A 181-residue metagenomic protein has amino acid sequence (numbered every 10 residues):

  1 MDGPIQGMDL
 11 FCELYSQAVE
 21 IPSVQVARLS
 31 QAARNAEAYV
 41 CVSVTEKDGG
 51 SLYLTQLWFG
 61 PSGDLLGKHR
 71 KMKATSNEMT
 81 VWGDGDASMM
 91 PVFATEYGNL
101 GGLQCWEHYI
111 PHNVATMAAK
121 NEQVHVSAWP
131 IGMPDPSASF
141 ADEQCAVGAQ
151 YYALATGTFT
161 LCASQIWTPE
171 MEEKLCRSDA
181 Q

Functional and structural regions predicted by a protein language model:
M1-S16, W129, M133: Short, conserved active-site loops that position catalytic residues or coordinate cofactors/metal ions across diverse
G3-Q6, P134-D142, L175-A180: Short, flexible/disordered intra-domain loops and linkers
G7-L10, L103, A153: Residue-level signal for helical boundary/lining positions with a hydrophobic bias
A18-A27, Q31, E37-A38, K47-Y151: Active-site catalytic loop in hydrolytic enzyme cores
N35-A36, T156: Helix C-cap/helix->beta junction micro-motif
S43, S127-A128, A163: Generic beta-sheet signal
T45, A74, Q165-T168: Residues that form or immediately flank small-molecule/cofactor binding pockets and catalytic motifs
T158-F159, S164-Q181: C-terminal beta-strand edge segments of enzyme domains
